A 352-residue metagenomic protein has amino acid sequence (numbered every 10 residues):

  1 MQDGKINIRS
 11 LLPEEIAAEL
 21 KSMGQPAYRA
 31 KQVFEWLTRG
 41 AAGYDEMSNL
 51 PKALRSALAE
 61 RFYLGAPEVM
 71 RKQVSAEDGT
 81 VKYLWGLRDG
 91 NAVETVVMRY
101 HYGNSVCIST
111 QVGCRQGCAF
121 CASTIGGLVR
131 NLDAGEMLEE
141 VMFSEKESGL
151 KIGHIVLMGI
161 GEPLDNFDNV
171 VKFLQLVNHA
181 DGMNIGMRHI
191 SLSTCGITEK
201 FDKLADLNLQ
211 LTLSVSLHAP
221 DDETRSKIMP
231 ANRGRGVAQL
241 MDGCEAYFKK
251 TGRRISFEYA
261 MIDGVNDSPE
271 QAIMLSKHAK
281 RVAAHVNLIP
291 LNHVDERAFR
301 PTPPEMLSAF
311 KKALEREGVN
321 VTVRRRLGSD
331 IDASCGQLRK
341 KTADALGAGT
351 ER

Functional and structural regions predicted by a protein language model:
M1-N91, E245-R254, Y259-R352: Auxiliary Fe-S-binding modules of radical SAM enzymes
S75, S109-T110, S123, S193 (+1 more regions): Short linear Ser/Thr-Pro motifs
A76, R88, R99-H101, G196 (+1 more regions): A generic beta-sheet turn/junction motif
A92-V97: A short loop-to-beta-strand scaffold at the N-terminal edge of the catalytic core in hydrolase folds
R99-E136: Canonical Radical SAM [4Fe-4S] cluster-binding loop centered on the CxxxCxxC motif and its immediate flanking residues
T124-H154: Conserved alpha-helical substructure of the radical SAM core
F143-E317: Conserved AdoMet/S-adenosylmethionine-binding subsite of the radical SAM
